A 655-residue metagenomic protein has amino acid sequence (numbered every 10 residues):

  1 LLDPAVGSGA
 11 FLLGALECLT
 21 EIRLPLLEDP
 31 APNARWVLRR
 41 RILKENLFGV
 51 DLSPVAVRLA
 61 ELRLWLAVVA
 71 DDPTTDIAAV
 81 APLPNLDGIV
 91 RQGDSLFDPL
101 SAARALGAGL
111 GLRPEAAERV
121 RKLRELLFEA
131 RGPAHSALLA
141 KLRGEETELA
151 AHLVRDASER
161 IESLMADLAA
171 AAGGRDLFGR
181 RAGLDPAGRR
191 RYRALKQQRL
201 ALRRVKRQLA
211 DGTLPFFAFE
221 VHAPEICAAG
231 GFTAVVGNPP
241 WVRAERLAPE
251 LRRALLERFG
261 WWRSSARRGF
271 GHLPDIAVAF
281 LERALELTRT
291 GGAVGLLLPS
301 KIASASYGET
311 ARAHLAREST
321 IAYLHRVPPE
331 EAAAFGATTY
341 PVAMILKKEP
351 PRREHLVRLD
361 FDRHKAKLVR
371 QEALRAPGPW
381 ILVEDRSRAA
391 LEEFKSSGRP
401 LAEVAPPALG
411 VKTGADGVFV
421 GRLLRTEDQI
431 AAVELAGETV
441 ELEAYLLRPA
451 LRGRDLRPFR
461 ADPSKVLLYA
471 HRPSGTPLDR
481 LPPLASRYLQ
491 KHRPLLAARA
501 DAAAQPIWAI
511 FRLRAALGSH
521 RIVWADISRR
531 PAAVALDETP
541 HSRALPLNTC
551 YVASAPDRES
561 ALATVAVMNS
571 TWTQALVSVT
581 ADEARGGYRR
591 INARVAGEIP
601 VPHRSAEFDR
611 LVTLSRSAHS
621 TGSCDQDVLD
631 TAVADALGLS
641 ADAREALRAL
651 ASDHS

Functional and structural regions predicted by a protein language model:
L1-W36, A56, P239, S304-R312 (+4 more regions): Class I S-adenosyl-L-methionine
V6, G231, A376-I381, R388-P407 (+2 more regions): Non-catalytic DNA-recognition/assembly elements of restriction-modification systems
L13, T20, P54-G111, E115 (+7 more regions): Signature of N6-adenine DNA methyltransferases within the class I
C18, P54, L96-D98, F128 (+11 more regions): Short, solvent-exposed loop/turn segments at secondary-structure junctions
D29-A31, P73-P84, A503-P506, D582-R585: Short, glycine/acidic-rich hinge or "gate" loops at secondary-structure transitions that mediate conformational
G49-V50: Conserved SAM-binding motif I beta-strand of class I
D98-F216, V221, A228-A234, R246 (+1 more regions): Basic, amphipathic N-terminal segments
R243, V278, L285-T288, A373-R610: Polybasic, glycine- and aromatic-enriched phosphate-binding surface used to engage nucleic acids
